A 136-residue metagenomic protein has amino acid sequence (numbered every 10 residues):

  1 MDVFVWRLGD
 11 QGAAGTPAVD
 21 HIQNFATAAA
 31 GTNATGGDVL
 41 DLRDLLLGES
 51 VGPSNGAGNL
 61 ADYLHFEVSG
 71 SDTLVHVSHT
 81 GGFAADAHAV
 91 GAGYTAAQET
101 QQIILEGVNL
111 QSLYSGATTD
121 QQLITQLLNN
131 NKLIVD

Functional and structural regions predicted by a protein language model:
M1-L60: Acidic, glycine-rich calcium-binding repeat modules characteristic of RTX/beta-roll and related beta-solenoid repeat
A61-D136: Low-complexity acidic/polar repeat-biased segments
